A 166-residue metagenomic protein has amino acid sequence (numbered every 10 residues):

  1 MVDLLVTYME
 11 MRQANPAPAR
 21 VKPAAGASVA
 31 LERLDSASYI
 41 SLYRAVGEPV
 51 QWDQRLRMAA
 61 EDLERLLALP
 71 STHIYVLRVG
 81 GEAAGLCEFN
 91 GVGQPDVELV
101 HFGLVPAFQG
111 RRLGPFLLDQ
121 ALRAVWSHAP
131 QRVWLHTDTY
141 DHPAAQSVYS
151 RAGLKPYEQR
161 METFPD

Functional and structural regions predicted by a protein language model:
M1-A27: Acyl-donor-binding surface of acyltransferase catalytic domains
P23-R55: Short amphipathic alpha-helix that is part of the acyltransferase structural core
M58, L67-H73, R78-V97, H101-P106: A conserved beta-strand-loop-helix scaffold within acyl/acetyltransferase catalytic domains
H73, Q131, K155: Short acidic/polar active-site loop segments enriched in Thr and Asp
A84, P156-Y157: Short hydrophobic beta-strand segments in globular cytosolic domains
L104, G110-S127, Q146-R151: Conserved acetyl-CoA-binding loop-helix of GNAT-fold acetyltransferases
Q109, L135-A145, Y157, E162-D166: Conserved beta-strand-loop-alpha-helix junction that forms the acyl-donor binding cleft
V125-T137: Conserved GNAT acetyl-CoA-binding A-motif
